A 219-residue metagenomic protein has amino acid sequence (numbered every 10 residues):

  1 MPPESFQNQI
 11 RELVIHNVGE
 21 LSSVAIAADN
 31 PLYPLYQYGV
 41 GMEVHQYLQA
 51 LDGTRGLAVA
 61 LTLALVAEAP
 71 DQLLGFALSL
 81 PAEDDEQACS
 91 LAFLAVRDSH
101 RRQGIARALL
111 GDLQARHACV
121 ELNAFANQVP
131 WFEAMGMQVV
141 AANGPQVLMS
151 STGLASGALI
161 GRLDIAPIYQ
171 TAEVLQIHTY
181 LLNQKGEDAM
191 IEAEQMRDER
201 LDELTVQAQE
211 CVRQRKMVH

Functional and structural regions predicted by a protein language model:
M1-P3, Q7-V24, N123-H219: Terminal substrate-recognition subdomain of acyl/acetyltransferases
P2-Q9, D29-Y36, L73: Preference for well-ordered, secondary-structure-rich cores of eukaryotic proteins
V14, V18-A69, L78: Active-site rim helix/loop that mediates acceptor-substrate recognition in acyltransferases
L61-L63, D71-A82, A88-A95: Conserved beta-strand in the GNAT
A69-P70, E83-E86, N127, G144: Short strand-connecting beta-turns/loops that link adjacent beta-strands
P81, D98, A124: Residues that line or immediately flank small-molecule/substrate-binding pockets and catalytic motifs
V96, R101-A115: Conserved acetyl-CoA-binding loop-helix of GNAT-fold acetyltransferases
R116-E121: Short active-site oxyanion
